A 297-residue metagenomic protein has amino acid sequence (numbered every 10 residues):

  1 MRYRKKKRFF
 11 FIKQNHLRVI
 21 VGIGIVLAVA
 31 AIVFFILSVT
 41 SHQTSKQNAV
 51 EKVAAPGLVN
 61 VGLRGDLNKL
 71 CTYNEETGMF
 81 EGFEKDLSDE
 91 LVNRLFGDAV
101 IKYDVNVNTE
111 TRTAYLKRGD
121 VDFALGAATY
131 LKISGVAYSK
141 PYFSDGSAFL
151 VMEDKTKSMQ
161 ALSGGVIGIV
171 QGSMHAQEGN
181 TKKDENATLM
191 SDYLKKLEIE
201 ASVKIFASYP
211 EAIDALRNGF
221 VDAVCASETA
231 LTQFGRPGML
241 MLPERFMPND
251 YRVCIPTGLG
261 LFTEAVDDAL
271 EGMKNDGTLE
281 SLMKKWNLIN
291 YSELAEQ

Functional and structural regions predicted by a protein language model:
M1-L17: N-terminal Lys/Arg-rich, disordered targeting/topogenic segments
R18-V26, H42-A127: Extracytoplasmic small-molecule ligand-binding "clamshell" domains of the periplasmic binding protein/Venus flytrap
V59, G97-V100, K117-G126, V166 (+3 more regions): Alpha-to-beta junction loops
V59-G65, L70, E81, Q160-D184: Short loop->beta-strand "edge-of-pocket" segments that line small-molecule binding or catalytic clefts across diverse
G65, S144-E153, E228-E271, I289-Q297: Periplasmic-binding protein-like
Y73-T77, S88-V100, H175-I205, K284 (+1 more regions): Ligand-binding cleft/hinge of the Venus flytrap
D89, N93, I101-L162, G238-R245: Acidic, polar ligand-binding/catalytic clefts
E110-T111, G126-G135, T181, T188-D192 (+1 more regions): A ligand-binding cleft/hinge motif common to bilobed small-molecule-binding domains
